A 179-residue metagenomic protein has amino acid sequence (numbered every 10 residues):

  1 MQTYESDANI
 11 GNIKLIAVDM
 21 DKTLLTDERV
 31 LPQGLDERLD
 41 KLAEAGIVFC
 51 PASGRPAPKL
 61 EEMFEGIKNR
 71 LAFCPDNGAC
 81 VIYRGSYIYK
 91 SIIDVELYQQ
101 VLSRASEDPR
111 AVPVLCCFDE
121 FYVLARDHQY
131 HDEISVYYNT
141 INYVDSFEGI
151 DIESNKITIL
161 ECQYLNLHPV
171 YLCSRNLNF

Functional and structural regions predicted by a protein language model:
M1-V18: Non-catalytic pre-domain segments flanking phosphatase-related domains
T3-D7, L39, E62-F64, F147-E148: Short, flexible, glycine/charge-rich loop motifs used to bind or transfer phosphoryl groups or to couple energy/partner
V18, C80-Y83, E148-I150: Short, basic/glycine-rich phosphate-binding loops at helix/coil junctions that contact nucleotide phosphates
T26: Short helix N-cap motif at coil->helix boundaries in the Bergerat
V30-Y130: Active-site phosphate-binding/coordination module
R104, R110-V112, C116-F179: Conserved acidic, metal-coordinating active-site core of Asp-based, Mg2+-dependent phosphoryl-transfer enzymes
